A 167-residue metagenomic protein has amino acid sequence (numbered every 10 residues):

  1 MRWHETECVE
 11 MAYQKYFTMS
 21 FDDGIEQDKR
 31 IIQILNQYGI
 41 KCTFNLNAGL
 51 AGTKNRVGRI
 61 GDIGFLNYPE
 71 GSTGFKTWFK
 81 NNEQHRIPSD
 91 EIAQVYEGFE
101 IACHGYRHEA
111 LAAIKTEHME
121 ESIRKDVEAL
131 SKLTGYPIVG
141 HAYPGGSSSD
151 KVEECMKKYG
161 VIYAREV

Functional and structural regions predicted by a protein language model:
M1-M19, E26-R30, Q37: N-terminal pre-catalytic segment of deacetylase/amide-hydrolase enzymes
V9-A12, Q94, L133, M156: Structural motif
M19-I25, E109, V127: Active-site-adjacent substrate/metal-binding segments within catalytic domains of carbohydrate-active enzymes
R30-I34, K151-C155: A short acidic, amphipathic alpha-helical/loop segment
Y38-V152, I162: Metal-dependent polysaccharide deacetylase catalytic core of the NodB/CE4 family, i.e., the active-site-bearing domain
K157-V167: Acidic, His- and aromatic-enriched active-site or binding-groove loops in soluble protein domains that engage sugars
